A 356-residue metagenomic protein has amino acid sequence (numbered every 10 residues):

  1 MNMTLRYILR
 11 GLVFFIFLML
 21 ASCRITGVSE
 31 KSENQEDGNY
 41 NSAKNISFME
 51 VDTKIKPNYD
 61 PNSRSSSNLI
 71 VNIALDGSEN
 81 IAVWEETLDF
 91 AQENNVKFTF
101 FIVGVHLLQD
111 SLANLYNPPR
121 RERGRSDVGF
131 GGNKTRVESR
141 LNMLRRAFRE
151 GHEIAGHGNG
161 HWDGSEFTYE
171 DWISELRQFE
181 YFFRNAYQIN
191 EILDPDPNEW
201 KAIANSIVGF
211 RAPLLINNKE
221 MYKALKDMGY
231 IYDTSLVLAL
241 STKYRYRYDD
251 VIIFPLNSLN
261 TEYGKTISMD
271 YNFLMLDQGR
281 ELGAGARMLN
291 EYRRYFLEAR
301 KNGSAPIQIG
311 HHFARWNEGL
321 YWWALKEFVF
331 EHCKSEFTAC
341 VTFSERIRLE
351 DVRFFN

Functional and structural regions predicted by a protein language model:
N2-L12: Bacterial N-terminal signal peptides that target proteins for export
G11-A21: Bacterial N-terminal signal peptides
C23-I73, A82-E85, Q92-E93, V341-E345 (+1 more regions): N-terminal pre-catalytic segment of deacetylase/amide-hydrolase enzymes
G38, V96-N218, L240-T242, Y248-F273 (+2 more regions): Metal-dependent polysaccharide deacetylase catalytic core of the NodB/CE4 family, i.e., the active-site-bearing domain
F48-V51, I55-S63, Y232-L238, K243-Y244 (+1 more regions): C-terminal domain-boundary segment and adjacent tail
V51-Y59, V83-T87, K134-R145, L236-D250 (+2 more regions): Alpha-helical scaffolding within the catalytic cores of extracellular/periplasmic polymer-degrading hydrolases
N94, G151, A224-D233, D249-V251: Glycine-enriched alpha-helix->loop->beta-strand junction motifs that scaffold or abut catalytic
T266-R294: Aromatic-anchored helix/helix-loop segment that forms the rim or "lid" of small-molecule/cofactor binding pockets
